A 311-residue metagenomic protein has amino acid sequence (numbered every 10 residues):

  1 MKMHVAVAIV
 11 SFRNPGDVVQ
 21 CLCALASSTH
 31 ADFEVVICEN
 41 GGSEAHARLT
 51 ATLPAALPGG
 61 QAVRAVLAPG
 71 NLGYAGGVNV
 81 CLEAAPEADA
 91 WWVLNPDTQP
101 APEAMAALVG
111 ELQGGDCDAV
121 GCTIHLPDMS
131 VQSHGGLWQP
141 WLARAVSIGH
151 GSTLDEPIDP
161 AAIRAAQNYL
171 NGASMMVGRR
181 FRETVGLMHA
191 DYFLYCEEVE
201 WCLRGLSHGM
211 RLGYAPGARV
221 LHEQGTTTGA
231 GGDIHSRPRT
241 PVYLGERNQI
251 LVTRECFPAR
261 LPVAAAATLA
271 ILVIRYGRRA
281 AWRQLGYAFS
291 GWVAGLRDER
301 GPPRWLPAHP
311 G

Functional and structural regions predicted by a protein language model:
C23-D32: Short, acidic, metal-binding catalytic loop of nucleotide-sugar glycosyltransferases
A24, E39-T50, G70: A conserved acidic beta->alpha catalytic loop
L67-P86, P96: Glycine-rich, basic loop-to-helix element that forms the pyrophosphate-binding segment of sugar-nucleotide handling
W91: Short aromatic/hydrophobic "clamp" motif used to bind/position activated sugar donors
A101-H134, Q139: Conserved donor NDP-sugar-binding/catalytic core segment of glycosyltransferases
P140-N168: Short, flexible, basic/aromatic active-site loop/helix in glycosyltransferases
N168-R219: A short, conserved alpha-helix in the catalytic core of glycosyltransferases
T240, L244, P258-G311: Non-catalytic, C-terminal membrane-associated alpha-helical segments of glycosyltransferases
